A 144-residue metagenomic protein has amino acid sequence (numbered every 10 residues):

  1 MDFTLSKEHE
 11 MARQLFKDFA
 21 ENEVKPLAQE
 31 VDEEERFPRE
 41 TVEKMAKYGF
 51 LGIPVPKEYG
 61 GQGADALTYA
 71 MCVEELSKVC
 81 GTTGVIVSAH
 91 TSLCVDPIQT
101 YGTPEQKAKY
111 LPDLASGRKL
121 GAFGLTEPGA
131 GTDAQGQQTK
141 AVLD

Functional and structural regions predicted by a protein language model:
M1-M11: Intrinsic disorder at enzyme termini
A12-K17: Extended amphipathic alpha-helical segments enriched in small hydrophobics
E23-D144: Glycine-rich flavin
